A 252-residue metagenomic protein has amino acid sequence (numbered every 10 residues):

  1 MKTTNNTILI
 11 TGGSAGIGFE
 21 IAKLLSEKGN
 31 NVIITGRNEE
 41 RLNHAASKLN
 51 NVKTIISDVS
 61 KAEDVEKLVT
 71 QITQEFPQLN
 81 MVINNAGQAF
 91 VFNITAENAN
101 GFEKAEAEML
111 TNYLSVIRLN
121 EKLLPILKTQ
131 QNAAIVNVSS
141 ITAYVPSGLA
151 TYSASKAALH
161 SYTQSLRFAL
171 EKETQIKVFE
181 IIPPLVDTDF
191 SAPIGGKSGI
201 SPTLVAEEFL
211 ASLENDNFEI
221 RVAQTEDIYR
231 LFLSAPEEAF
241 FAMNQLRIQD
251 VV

Functional and structural regions predicted by a protein language model:
G12-G16: Conserved glycine-rich cofactor-binding loop
K28-H44: Conserved glycine-rich Rossmann-like NAD(P)H-binding loop of the short-chain dehydrogenase/reductase
I56-L68: The beta1-alpha1 cofactor-binding region of Rossmann-like NAD(H)/NADP(H)-dependent oxidoreductases
A89-E106, T151: Conserved mid-core segment of classical short-chain dehydrogenase/reductases
N120, S155-K156: Active-site helix of classical SDR
S139-S140: Residue(s) in the substrate-gating loop at a strand-loop-helix junction that position the organic substrate next
I176, E180-I181, T188, A192-S234: C-terminal helical subdomain
